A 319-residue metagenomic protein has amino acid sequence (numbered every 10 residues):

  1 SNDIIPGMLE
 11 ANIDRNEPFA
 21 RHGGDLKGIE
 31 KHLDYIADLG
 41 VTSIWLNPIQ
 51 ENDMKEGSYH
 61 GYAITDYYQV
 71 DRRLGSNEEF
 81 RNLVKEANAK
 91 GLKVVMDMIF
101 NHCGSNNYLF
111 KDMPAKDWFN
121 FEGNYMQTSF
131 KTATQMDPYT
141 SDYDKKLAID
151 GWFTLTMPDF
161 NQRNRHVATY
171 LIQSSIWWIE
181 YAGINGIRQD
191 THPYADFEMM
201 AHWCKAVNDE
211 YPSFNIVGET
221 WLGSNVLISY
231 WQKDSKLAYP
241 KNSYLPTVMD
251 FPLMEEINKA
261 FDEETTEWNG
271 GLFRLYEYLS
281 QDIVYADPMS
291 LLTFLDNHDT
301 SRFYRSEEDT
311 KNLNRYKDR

Functional and structural regions predicted by a protein language model:
S1-I176, Y181, H202-D209, V226-L227 (+3 more regions): Substrate-binding/active-site clefts of carbohydrate-active enzymes
N2, R81-N82, N312-R319: Short, intrinsically disordered, charge-balanced linker/junction segments flanking boundaries in proteins
R15, F160, I184-Q189, L313: Glycine- and acidic
E30-G40, Y278-V284, R319: Short amphipathic alpha-helices and their capping/turn segments at secondary-structure boundaries
W45-L46, V95-M96, R188, V217 (+1 more regions): A structural signal for short, well-ordered beta-strand segments and their strand-loop junctions that often border
Q50, D71-L74, F100, T191-A195 (+3 more regions): Short, flexible loop/turn elements at secondary-structure junctions
V84, H102, N107-P114, S174-I176 (+3 more regions): Active-site-proximal helices and loops of the catalytic beta/alpha 8
E255-I257, P288-Y316: Active-site clefts of carbohydrate-active enzymes
